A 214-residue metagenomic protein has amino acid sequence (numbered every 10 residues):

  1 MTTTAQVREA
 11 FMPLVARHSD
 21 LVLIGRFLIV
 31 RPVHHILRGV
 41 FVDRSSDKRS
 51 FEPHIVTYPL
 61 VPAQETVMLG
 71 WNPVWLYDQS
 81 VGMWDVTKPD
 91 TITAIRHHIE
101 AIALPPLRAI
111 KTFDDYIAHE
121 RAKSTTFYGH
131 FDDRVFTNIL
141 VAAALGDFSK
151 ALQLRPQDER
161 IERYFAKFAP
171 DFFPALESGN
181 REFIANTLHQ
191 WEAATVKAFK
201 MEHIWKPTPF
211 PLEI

Functional and structural regions predicted by a protein language model:
T2-T3, E177: Short, charged low-complexity linear motifs
T3-V22: Amphipathic alpha-helical segments
G25-V30: Long, charged, glycine-rich C-terminal linkers/tails
V33-I214: Intrinsically disordered, low-complexity regulatory regions enriched in serine/threonine/proline and acidic residues
